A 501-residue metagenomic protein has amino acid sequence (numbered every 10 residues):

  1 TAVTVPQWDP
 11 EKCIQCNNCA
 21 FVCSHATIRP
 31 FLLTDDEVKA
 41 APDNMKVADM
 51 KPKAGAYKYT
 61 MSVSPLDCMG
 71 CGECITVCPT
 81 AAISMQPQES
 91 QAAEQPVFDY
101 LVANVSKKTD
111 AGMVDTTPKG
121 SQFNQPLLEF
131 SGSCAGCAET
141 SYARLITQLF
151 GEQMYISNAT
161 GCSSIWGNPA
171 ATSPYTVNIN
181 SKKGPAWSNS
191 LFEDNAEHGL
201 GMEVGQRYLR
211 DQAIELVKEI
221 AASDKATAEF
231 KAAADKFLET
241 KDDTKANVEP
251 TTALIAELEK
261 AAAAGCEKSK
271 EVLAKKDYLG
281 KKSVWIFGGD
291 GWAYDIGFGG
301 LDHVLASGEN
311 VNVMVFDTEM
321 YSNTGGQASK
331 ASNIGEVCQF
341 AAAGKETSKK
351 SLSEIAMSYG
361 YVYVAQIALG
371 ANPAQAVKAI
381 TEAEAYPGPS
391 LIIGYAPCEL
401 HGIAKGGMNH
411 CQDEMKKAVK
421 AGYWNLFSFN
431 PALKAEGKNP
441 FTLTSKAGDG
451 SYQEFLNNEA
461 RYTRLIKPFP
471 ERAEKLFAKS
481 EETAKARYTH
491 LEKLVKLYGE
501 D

Functional and structural regions predicted by a protein language model:
T1-Q15, L32-G70, M85-A93, P118-S131 (+3 more regions): Ferredoxin-like iron-sulfur electron-transfer modules
V5, A20-T27, T60, I75-T76 (+8 more regions): Beta-sheet entry/capping signal
N18-V38, S64, E73-Q91, S141 (+2 more regions): Iron-sulfur cluster-binding cysteine motifs and their immediate structural context in ferredoxin-like electron-transfer
G120-S133, N189-G201, Y208-K225, Y278-G280 (+3 more regions): Conserved thiamine diphosphate
F123, L128-T160, S164-A171, L494 (+1 more regions): N-terminal amphipathic, basic-rich helices that act as targeting or association modules
W166-G167, T176, A264-G265, E271-S390 (+3 more regions): Thiamine diphosphate
T172-P185, A376-K475, K479, E492-K493: Glycine/aspartate-rich loop-and-adjacent alpha/beta segment that forms the canonical ThDP
F192-E271: N-terminal leader/propeptide and maturation segments of large enzyme subunits in energy/redox metabolism and hydrolases
